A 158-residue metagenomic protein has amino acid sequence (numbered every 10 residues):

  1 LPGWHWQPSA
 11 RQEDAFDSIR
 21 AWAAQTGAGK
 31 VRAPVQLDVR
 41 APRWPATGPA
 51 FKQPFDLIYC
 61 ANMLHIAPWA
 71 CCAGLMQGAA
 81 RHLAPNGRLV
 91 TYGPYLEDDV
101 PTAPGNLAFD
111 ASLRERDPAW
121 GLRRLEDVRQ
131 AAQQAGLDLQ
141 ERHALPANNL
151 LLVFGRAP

Functional and structural regions predicted by a protein language model:
L1-G48: Class I SAM-dependent methyltransferase SAM/SAH-binding core
F16, R20, L96-P104, Q134: S-adenosylmethionine
P45-I58: A short acidic, Gly/Pro-enriched loop at the edge of an enzyme's catalytic core that lines a small-molecule cofactor
D56, C60-L64, Y92: Residues lining the SAM
I66-H82: A short, conserved alpha-helix within the catalytic core of class I
P85-D98: Conserved beta-strand signature within the Rossmann-like core of class I S-adenosyl-L-methionine
T102-E126: Conserved Class I S-adenosyl-L-methionine
L137-P158: Core SAM-dependent methyltransferase catalytic element
